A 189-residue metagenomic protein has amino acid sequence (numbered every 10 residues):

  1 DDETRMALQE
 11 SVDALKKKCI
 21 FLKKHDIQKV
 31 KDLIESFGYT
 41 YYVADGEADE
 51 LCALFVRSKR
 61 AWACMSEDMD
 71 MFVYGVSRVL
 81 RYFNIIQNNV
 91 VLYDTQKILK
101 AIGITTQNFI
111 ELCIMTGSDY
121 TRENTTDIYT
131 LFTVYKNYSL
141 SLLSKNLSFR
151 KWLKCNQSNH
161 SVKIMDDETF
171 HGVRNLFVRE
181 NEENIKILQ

Functional and structural regions predicted by a protein language model:
D1-D45, L51-F55: Noncatalytic, basic helical substrate-engagement surface that gates or grips nucleic-acid strands
V30, F37, S77-I86: Short acidic, glycine/proline-enriched helix-loop-strand junctions
G38-Y39, A61, S118: Short aromatic/hydrophobic-glycine micro-motifs
A44-E47, M65-E67: Short His-Asn-centered micro-motif
E47-L51, D70-Y74, I128-L131, S148: Short amphipathic alpha-helical segments embedded in low-complexity Lys/Glu-rich regions
C52-Y82: Acidic, metal-binding active-site segment of PIN/NYN-like and related structure-specific nucleases
N88-Q189: Non-catalytic nucleic-acid-binding/docking modules located in mid-to-C-terminal regions of nucleic-acid enzymes
